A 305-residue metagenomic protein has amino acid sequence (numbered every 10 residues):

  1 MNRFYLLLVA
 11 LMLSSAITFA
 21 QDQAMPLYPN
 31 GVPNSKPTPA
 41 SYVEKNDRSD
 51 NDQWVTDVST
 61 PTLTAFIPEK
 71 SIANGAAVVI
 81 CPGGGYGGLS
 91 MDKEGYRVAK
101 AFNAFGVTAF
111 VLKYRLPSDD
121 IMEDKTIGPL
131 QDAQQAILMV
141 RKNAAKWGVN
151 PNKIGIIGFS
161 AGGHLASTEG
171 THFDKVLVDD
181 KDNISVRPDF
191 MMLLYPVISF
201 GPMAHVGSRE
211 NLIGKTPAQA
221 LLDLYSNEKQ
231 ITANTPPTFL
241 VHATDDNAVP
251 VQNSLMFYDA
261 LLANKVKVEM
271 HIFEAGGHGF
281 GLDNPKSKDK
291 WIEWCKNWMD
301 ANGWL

Functional and structural regions predicted by a protein language model:
M1-Q23: Bacterial Sec-dependent N-terminal signal peptides
Q21-I72: N-terminal cap/lid segment of alpha/beta-hydrolase-fold proteins
K45-D50, P196-Q230, P236, A263: Mobile cap/lid helix-loop segments that gate and shape the active-site cleft of serine hydrolases
N74-G83: Short beta-strand element of the alpha/beta-hydrolase
L89-M91, G95-V98, Y114-P151, D283-K290: Catalytic nucleophile-loop/oxyanion-hole region of alpha/beta-hydrolase and closely related hydrolase-like folds
Q135-H205, L222, N227: Primarily recognizes the serine-hydrolase "nucleophile elbow" in alpha/beta-hydrolase and SGNH/GDSL folds
L240-H242, D246: Short beta-strand/loop motif that positions the catalytic acidic residue of the alpha/beta-hydrolase fold
V251, L255-L305: C-terminal catalytic histidine-bearing segment of alpha/beta-hydrolase fold enzymes
